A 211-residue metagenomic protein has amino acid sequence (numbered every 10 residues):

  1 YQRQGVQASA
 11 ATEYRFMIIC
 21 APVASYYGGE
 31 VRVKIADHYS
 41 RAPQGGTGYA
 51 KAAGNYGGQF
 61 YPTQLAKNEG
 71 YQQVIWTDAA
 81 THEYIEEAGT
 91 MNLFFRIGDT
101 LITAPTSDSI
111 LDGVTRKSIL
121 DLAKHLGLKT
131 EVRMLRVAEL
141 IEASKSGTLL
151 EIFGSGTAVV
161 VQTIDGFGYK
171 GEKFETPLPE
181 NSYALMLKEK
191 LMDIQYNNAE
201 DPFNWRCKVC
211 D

Functional and structural regions predicted by a protein language model:
Y1-Q4: Short, glycine/charge-rich beta-strand/loop segments that flank catalytic centers and engage negatively charged groups
Q7-D211: Helix-start/capping segments and mature chain N-termini
